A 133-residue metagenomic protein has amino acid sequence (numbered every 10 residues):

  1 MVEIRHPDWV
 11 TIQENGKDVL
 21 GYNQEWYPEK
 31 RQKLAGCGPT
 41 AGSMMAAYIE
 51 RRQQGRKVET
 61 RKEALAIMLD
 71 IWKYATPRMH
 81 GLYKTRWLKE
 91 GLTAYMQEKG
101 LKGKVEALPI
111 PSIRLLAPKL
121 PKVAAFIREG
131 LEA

Functional and structural regions predicted by a protein language model:
M1-A94, E98: Active-site-adjacent structural segments surrounding the nucleophilic cysteine of cysteine proteases and isopeptidases
I71, K102-V105: Generic detector of short, locally flexible boundary/turn motifs and exposed helical patches
G100-G103, E132-A133: Loop/turn elements at helix/coil->beta-strand transitions in domains of secreted/extracellular proteins
K104-K119: Cysteine-dependent deubiquitinase/ubiquitin-like isopeptidase catalytic cores across multiple families
L115-A133: Active-site-adjacent substructure of cysteine-protease-like catalytic cores
